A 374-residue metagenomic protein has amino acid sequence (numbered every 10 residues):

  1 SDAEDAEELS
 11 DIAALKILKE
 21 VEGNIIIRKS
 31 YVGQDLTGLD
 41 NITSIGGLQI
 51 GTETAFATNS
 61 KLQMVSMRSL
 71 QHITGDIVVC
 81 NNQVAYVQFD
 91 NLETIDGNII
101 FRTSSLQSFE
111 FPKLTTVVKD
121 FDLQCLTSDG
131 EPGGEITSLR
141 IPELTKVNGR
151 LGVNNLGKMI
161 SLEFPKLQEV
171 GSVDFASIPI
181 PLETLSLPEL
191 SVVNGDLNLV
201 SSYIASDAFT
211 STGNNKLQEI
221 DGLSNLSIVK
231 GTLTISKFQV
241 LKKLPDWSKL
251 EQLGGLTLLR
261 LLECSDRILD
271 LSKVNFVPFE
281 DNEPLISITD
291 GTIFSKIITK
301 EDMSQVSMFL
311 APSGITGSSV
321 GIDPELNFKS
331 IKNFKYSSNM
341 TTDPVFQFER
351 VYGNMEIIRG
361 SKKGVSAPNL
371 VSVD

Functional and structural regions predicted by a protein language model:
S1-E8, E22-Q34, S44-Q63, T74-A85 (+11 more regions): Concave beta-strand-loop units of leucine-rich repeat
S10-I17, Q34-D40, V65-S69, V87-N91 (+9 more regions): Recurring C-terminal helix/loop segment of individual leucine-rich repeat
L269-K273: Extracellular/mature segments of secreted proteins
